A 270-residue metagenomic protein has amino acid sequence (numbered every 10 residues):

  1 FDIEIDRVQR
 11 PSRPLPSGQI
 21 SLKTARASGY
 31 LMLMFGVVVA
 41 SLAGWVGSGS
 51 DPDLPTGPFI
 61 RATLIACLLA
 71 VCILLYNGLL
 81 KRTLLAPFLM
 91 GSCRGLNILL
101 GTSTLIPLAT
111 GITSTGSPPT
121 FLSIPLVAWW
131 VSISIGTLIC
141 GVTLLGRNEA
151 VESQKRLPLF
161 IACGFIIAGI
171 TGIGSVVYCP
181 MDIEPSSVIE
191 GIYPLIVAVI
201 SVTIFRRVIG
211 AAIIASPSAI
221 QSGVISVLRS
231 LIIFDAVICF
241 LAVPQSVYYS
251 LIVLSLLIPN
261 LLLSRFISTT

Functional and structural regions predicted by a protein language model:
F1-V37, D51-G57, L75: Aspartate-rich (DDxxD/NDxxD/DxxxD) Mg2+/diphosphate-binding motifs and their adjoining helix-loop segments
L33-G36, A70-I73, R94, I135 (+1 more regions): Residue-level recognition of pore/gate-forming positions within transmembrane alpha-helices of multi-pass
V37-S41, G78, V202: Membrane-embedded alpha-helical segments of multi-pass transporters/permeases
A40-A62: Membrane-interface helix-capping segments at transmembrane helix termini in multi-pass transporters
W45, D51-L54, M90-T270: C-terminal membrane-associated helical module and adjoining short loops/tails
A62-A70: Transmembrane alpha-helical segments of multi-pass small-molecule transport proteins
L79-P87: Membrane-interface helix-loop-helix junctions at boundaries between adjacent transmembrane segments
